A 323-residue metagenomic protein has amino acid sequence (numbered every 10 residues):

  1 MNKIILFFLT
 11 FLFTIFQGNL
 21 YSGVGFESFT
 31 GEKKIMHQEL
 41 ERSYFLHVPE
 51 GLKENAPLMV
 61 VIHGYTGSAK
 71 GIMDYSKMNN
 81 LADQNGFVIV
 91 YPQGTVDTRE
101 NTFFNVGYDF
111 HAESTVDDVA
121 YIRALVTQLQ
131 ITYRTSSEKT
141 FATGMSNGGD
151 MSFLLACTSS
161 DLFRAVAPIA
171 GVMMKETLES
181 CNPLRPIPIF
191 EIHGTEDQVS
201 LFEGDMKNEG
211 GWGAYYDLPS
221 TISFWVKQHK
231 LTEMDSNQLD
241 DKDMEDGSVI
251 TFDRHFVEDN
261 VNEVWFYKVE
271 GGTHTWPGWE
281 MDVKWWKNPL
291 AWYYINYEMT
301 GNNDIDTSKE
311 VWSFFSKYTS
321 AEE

Functional and structural regions predicted by a protein language model:
Q17-L58, K70-S76, L81-Q84, S114-D118 (+9 more regions): A domain-start/cap signature at the N-terminus of enzymes
L58, G86-Y91, P188: A fold-wide structural signal in alpha/beta-hydrolase
V61-G64, Y91, K268: Structural cue for short, hydrophobic secondary-structure segments
G64-S68, G272: Active-site glycine-rich loops that stabilize anionic/oxyanionic intermediates across multiple enzyme folds
Q93-D117: Cap/lid segment of the alpha/beta-hydrolase catalytic domain
F110-Y133, L154: Alpha/beta-hydrolase active-site loop
E191-H193: Short beta-strand/loop motif that positions the catalytic acidic residue of the alpha/beta-hydrolase fold
T195-W265, G272-D306: Active-site-adjacent alpha-helix of alpha/beta-hydrolase-fold enzymes
